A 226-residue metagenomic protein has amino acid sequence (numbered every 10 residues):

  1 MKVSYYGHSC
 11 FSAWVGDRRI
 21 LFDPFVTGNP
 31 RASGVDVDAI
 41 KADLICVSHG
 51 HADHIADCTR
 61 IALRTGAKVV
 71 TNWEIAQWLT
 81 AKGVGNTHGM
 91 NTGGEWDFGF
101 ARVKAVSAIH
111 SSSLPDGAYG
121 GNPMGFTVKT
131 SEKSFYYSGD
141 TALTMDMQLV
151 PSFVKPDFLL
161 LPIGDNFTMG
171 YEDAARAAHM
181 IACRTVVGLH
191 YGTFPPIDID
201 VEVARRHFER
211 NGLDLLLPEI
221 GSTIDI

Functional and structural regions predicted by a protein language model:
M1-K2, L63-K68, K133-F135: Short active-site oxyanion
M1-R19, V26-P30, D97, K104 (+2 more regions): Zn-dependent metallo-beta-lactamase
S12-H51, A56-L63, S111-Y119, T141-F153: Pre-active-site segment of Zn-dependent metallo-hydrolases
L21-D23, A42-G50, V70-W73, Y136-T141 (+3 more regions): Active-site neighborhood of phospho(di)ester-bond hydrolases with catalytic His/Asp-centered motifs
G28-N29, H51-A56, A76-L79, G94-D97 (+5 more regions): Active-site environment of divalent metal-dependent phosphoester hydrolases
G34-W96, A101-S112: Active-site HxH/HxHxD metal-binding segment of metal-dependent hydrolases
K68, T80-G94, A175, H179-I226: Binuclear metal-ion centers of metallo-dependent hydrolases, dominated by the metallo-beta-lactamase
L114-H179: Active-site-proximal loop/helix segments of hydrolase catalytic cores
